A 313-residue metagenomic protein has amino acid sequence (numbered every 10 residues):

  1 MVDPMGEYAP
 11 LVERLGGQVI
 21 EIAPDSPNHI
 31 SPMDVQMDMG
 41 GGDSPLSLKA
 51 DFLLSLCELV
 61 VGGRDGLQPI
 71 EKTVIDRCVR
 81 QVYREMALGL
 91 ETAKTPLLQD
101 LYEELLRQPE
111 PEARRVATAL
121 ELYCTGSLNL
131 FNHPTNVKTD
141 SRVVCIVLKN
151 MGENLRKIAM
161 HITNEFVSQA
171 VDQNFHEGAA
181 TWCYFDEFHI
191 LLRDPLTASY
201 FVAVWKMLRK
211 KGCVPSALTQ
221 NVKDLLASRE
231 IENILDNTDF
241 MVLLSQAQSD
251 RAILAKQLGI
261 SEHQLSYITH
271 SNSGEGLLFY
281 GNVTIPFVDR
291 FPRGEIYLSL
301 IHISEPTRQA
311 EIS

Functional and structural regions predicted by a protein language model:
M1-V2: Conserved RecA-like ASCE P-loop NTPase motor core of nucleic-acid helicases/translocases
G6-I20, P24-S26, S31-C213, A217 (+4 more regions): P-loop NTPase motor domains
I20, E230-L243: A short helix-turn-beta junction within AAA+ P-loop NTPase domains corresponding to the substrate/partner-engaging
H29-D34, D250-K256: Conserved AAA+ ATPase core "coupling" helix
L218-V222, Q246-A247: A short beta-strand-to-loop transition that corresponds to the Sensor-1 phosphate-sensing loop of AAA+ P-loop ATPases
D224-L226, D236, Q248-L254: Replace "adjacent to P-loop NTPase cores in ATP/GTP-dependent enzymes" with "adjacent to NTP-binding cores
I260-H263: N-terminal helicase ATP-binding lobe
I301-S313: Single conserved hydrophobic/aromatic residue that forms the stacking wall/gate of nucleotide- or nucleobase-binding
